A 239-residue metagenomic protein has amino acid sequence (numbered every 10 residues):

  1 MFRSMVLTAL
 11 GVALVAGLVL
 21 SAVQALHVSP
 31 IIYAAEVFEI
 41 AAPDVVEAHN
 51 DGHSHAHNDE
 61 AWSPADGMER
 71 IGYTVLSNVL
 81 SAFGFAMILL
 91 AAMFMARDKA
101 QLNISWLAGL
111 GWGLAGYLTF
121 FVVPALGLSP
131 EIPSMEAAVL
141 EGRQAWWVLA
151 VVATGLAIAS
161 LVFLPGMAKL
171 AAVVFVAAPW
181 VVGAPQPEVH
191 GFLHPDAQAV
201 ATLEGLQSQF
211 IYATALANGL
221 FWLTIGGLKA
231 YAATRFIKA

Functional and structural regions predicted by a protein language model:
V6-I31: N-terminal signal-anchor transmembrane alpha helix
A22-S63: Histidine-/acidic- and/or cysteine-rich, low-complexity loops and terminal segments associated with membrane
H57-G84: Individual transmembrane alpha-helix segments
L76-M93, L149-T154: Hydrophobic alpha-helical transmembrane segments
A96-I132, E188-A197: Hydrophobic alpha-helical transmembrane segments of integral membrane proteins
W112-G113, A168-W180: Central hydrophobic cores of alpha-helical transmembrane segments in multi-pass integral membrane proteins
P130-L170: A contiguous pocket-lining binding segment that forms or flanks enzyme active sites
G191-A213: Short, membrane-exposed interhelical loops at transmembrane-helix boundaries
